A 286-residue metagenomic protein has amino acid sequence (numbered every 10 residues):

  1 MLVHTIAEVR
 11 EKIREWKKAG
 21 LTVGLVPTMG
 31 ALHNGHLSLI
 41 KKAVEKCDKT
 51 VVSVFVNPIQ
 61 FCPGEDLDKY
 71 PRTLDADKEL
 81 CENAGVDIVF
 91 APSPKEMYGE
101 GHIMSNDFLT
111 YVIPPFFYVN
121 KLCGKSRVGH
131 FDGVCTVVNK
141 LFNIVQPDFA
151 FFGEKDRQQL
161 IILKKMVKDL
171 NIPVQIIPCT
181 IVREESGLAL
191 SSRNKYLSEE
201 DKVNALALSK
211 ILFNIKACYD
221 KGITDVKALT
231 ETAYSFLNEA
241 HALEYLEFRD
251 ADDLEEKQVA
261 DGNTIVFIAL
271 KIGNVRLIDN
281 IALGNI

Functional and structural regions predicted by a protein language model:
M1-A240, R249, D253, N274 (+1 more regions): Nucleotidyltransferase catalytic core that binds NTPs
K49, N263-I265: Structural motif
E239, A260-N263: A structural signal for short secondary-structure junctions
E255-K257, I265-I286: Short, basic/aromatic-enriched C-terminal tail that caps enzymatic domains
